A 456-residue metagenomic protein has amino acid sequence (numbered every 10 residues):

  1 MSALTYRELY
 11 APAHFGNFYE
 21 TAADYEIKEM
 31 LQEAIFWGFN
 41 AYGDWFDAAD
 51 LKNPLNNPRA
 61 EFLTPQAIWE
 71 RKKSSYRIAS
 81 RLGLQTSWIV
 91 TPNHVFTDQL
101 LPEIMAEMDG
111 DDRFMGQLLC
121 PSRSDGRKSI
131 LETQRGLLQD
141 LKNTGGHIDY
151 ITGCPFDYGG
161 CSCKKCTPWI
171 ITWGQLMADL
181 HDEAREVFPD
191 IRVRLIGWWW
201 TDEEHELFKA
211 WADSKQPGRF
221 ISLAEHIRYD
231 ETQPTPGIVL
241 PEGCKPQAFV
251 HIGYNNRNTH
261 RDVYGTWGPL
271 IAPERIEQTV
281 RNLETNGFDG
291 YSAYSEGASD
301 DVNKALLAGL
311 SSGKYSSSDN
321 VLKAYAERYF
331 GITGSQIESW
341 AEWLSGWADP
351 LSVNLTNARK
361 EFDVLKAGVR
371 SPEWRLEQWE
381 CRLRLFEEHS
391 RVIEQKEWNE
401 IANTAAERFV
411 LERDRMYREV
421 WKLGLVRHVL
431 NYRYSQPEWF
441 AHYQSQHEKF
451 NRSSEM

Functional and structural regions predicted by a protein language model:
M1-A3: Contiguous, structured surface segment used for ligand recognition
T5-L9: Transmembrane beta-strand segments of Gram-negative outer membrane beta-barrel proteins
P12-G16, E26-K28, I35, N40-D47 (+2 more regions): Catalytic-core regions of glycoside hydrolase
R281-D289, A298-D300, S312-M456: Catalytic domains of carbohydrate-active enzymes that cleave complex glycans
